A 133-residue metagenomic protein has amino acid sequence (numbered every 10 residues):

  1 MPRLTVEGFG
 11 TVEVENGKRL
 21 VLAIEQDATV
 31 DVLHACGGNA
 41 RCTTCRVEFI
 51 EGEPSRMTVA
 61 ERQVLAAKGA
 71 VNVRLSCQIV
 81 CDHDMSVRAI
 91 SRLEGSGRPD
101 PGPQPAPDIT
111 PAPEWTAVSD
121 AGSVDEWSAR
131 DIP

Functional and structural regions predicted by a protein language model:
M1-G10: Eukaryote-biased recognition of intrinsically disordered, low-complexity regulatory segments
G10-R19: Short, contiguous acidic and Ser/Thr-rich linear segments
K18, F49, S91-L93: A short beta-strand motif that forms part of the nucleic acid-binding face of small beta-barrel RNA-binding folds
R19-L20, R41: Residue-level recognition of oxygen-bearing side chains
L22-T29, M57-R62: Short Cys/His-rich Zn2+-coordinating modules
V30-E53, A70-H83: Local cysteine-cluster metal-coordination motifs and their immediate loop/turn environment, predominantly Fe-S cluster
I50-A67: Short, charge-rich, low-complexity interaction segments located in flexible loops at or near secondary-structure
V64-P133: Fe-S ferredoxin-like electron-transfer domains and their immediately adjacent linker/connector regions across
